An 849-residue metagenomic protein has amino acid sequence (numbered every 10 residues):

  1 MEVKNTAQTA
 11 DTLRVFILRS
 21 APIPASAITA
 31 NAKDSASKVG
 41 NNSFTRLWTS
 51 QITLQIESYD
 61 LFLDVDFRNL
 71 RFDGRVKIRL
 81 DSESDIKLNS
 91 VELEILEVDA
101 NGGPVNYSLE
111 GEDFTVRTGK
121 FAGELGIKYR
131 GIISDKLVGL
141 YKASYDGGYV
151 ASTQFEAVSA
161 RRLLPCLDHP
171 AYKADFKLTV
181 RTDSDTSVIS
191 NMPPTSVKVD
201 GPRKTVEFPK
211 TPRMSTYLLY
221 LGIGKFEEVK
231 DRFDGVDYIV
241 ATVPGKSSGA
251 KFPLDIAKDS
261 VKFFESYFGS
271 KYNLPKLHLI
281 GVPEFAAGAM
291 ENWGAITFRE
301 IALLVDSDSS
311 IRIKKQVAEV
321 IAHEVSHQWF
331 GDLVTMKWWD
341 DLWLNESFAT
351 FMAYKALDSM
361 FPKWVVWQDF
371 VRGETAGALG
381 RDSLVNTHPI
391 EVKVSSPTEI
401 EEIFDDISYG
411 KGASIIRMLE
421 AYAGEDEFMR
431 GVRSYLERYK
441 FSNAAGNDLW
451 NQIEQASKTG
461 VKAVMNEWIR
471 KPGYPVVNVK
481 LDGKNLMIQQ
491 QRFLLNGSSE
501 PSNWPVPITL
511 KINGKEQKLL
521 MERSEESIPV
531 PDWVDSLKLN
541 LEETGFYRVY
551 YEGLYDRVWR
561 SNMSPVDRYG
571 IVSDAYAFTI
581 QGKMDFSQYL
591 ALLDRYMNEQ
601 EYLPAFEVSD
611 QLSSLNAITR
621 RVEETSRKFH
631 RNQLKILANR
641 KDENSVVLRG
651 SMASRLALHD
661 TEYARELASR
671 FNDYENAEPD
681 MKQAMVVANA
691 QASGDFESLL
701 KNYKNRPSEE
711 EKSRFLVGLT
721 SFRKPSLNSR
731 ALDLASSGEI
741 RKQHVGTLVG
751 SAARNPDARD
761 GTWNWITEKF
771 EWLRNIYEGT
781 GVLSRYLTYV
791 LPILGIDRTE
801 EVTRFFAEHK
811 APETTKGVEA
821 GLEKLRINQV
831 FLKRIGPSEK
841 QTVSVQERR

Functional and structural regions predicted by a protein language model:
K4-L279, I301, D306, G377-D382 (+13 more regions): Acidic/His-enriched low-complexity segments
S20, T179-T182, S187, K204 (+10 more regions): Non-catalytic accessory/interaction domains
Y149, K204-E207, K225-Q328, D332-L342 (+5 more regions): Juxtacatalytic substrate-recognition/specificity segment
V158, Y172-F176, D255-K258, K315 (+7 more regions): A structural signal for well-ordered alpha-helical segments within the folded catalytic domains of diverse enzymes
K173, F233-G235, L274, M290-W293 (+7 more regions): Short, solvent-exposed loop/turn segments at the edges of secondary structure
E265, G269-Y272, S326, F330 (+12 more regions): Hydrophobic/aromatic-lined pockets within catalytic cores
L274-L279, D340-L344, P362-V371, E427 (+1 more regions): Short, glycine/acidic-rich hinge or "gate" loops at secondary-structure transitions that mediate conformational
A289, E346-S414, E542: Acidic/His/Gly-enriched intrinsically disordered linker/tail segments that often contain short helix/coil "MoRF-like"
